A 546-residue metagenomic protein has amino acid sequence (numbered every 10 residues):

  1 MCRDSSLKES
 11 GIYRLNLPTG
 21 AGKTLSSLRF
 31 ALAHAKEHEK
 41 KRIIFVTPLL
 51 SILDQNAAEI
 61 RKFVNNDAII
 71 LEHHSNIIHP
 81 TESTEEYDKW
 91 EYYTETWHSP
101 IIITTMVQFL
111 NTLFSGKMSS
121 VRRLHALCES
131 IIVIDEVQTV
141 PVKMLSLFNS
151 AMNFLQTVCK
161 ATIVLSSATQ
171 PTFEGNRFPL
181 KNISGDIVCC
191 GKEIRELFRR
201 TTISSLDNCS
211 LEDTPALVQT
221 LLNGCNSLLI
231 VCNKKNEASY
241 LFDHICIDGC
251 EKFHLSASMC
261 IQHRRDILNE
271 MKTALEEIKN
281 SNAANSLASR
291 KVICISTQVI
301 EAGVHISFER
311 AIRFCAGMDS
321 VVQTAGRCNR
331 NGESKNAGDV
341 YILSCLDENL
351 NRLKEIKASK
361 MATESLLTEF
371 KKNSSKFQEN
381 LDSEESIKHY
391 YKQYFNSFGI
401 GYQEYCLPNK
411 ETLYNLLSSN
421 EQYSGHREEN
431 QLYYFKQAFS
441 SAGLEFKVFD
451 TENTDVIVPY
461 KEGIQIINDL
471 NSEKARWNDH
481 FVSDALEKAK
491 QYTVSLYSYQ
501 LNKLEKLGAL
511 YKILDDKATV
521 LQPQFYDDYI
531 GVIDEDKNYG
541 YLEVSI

Functional and structural regions predicted by a protein language model:
E9-A31: Walker A/P-loop
K40-V64, I77, T172: Conserved Walker A/P-loop ATP-binding site and its immediately adjacent core in helicase/helicase-like ATPase domains
N66-F114: Inter-Walker segment of RecA-like/P-loop motor cores
L71-T84, N233-N236, K252-N269, I295-E301: Conserved helicase motor
V107-F109, S120-V158: SF2 helicase catalytic motif II
Q156, A216-C225, V231, N236-R265 (+4 more regions): C-terminal helicase lobe and adjacent C-terminal extensions/tails of nucleic-acid helicase motors
A168-L222: Interdomain hinge/linker at the junction between the two RecA-like core domains of SF2 helicases
C260-S296: Conserved helicase ATPase core of P-loop NTP-dependent helicases/translocases
